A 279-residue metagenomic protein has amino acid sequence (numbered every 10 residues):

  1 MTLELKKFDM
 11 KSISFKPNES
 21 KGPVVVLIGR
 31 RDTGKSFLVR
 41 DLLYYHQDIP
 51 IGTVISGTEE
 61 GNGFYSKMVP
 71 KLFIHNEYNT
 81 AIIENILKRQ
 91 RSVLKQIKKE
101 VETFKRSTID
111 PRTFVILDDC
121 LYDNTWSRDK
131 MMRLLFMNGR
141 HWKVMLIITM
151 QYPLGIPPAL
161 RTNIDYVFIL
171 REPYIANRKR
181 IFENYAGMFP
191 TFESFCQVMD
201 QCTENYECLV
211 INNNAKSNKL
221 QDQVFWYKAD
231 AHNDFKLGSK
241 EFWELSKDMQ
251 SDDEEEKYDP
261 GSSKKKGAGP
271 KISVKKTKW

Functional and structural regions predicted by a protein language model:
M1-V25, E204-W279: Conserved P-loop NTPase motor module
E4-L5, I55, L72-F73: Intrinsically disordered, low-complexity eukaryotic regions enriched in glycine, serine and charged residues
S12-S14, G22-Q47, G57-G61, T80-P190: Conserved P-loop NTPase motor cores
G52: An amphipathic, basic-hydrophobic helix/alpha-beta surface used to engage anionic, phosphate-rich ligands or surfaces
Y65-M68, L160, Q201: Short, conserved catalytic or adaptor-binding loops enriched in Gly and charged residues
Y65-T80: Active-site regions of enzymes building and remodeling cell-envelope glycoconjugates
R140-W142, Y152-P153, N184-F195, D234-S251: Hydrophobic transmembrane alpha-helix bundles
K179-S217: P-loop/Walker A phosphate-binding loop and immediately adjacent motor/lid segment at beta-alpha junctions
